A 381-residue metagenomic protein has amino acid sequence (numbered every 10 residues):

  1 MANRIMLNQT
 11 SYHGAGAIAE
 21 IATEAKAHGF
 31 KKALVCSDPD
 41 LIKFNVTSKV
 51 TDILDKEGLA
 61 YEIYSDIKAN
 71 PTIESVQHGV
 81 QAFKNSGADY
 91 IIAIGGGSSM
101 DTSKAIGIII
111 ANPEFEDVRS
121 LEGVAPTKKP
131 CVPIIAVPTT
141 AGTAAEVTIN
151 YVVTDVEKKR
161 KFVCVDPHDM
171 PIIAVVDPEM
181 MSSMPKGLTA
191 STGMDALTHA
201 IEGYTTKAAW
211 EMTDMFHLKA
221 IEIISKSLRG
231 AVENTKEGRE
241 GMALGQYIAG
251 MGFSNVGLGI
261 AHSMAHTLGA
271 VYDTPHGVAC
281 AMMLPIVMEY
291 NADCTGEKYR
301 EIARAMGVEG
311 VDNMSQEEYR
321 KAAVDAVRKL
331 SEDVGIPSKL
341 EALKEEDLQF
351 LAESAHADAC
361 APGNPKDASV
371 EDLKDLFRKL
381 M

Functional and structural regions predicted by a protein language model:
M1-Y64: An N-terminal, well-structured beta->alpha segment
I18-I21, K43-V46, I73-V76, S98-S103 (+3 more regions): Short glycine/serine/threonine-rich phosphate/pyrophosphate-binding segments that cradle anionic phosphate groups
I42-F115, R229-R239: N-terminal small/polar loop signature for handling phosphorylated ligands or for N-terminal nucleophile
E74-E179: Glycine/threonine-rich beta-strand-loop-alpha-helix active-site module that forms ligand/phosphate-binding
N150-V256: Carboxylate- and glycine-rich phosphate/diphosphate-binding segment that chelates Mg2+/Mn2+
T267-M306, M381: Catalytic phosphate/nucleotide-handling subdomain of diverse soluble enzymes
Y299, A303, E309-M381: C-terminal charged capping/lid subdomain of soluble metabolic enzymes
